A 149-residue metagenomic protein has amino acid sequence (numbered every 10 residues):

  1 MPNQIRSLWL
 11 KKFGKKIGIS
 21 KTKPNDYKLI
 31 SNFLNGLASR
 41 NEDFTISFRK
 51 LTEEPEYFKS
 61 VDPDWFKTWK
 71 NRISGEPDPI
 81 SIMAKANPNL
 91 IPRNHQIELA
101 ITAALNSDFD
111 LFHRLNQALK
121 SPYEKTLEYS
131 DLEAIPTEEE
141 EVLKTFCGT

Functional and structural regions predicted by a protein language model:
M1-T149: Regulatory N- and C-terminal appendages and interdomain linkers associated with kinase/kinase-like NTP transferase
